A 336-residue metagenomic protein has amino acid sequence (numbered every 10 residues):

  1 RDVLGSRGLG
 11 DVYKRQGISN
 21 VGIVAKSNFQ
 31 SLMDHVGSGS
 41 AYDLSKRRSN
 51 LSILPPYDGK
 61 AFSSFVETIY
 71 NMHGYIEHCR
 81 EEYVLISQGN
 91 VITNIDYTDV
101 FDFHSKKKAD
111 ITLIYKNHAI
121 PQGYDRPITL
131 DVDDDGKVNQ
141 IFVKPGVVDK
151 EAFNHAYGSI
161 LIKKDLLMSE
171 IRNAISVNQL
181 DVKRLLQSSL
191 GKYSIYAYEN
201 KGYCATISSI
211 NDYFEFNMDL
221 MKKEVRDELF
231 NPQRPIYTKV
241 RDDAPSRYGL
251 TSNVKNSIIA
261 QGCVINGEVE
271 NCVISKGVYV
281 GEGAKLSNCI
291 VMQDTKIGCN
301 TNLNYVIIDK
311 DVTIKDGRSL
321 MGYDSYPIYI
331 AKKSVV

Functional and structural regions predicted by a protein language model:
D2-L9, Y13: Single conserved hydrophobic/aromatic residue that forms the stacking wall/gate of nucleotide- or nucleobase-binding
Q16-I18, V269: A structural motif
G22-K26, I114-Y115, I307: Short internal beta-strands
D34, A41-R80: Short phosphate-binding loop-to-helix
V84: Short aromatic/hydrophobic "clamp" motif used to bind/position activated sugar donors
S87-Q88: Active-site acidic Asp-centered loop
N94-D165, S169: Conserved core of the sugar-phosphate nucleotidyltransferase
D165, N173-V336: Left-handed beta-helix
